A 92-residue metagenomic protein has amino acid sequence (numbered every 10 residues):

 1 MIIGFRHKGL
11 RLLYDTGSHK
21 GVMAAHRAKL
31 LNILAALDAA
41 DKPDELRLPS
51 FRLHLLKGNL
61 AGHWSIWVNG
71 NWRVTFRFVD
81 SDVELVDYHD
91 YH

Functional and structural regions predicted by a protein language model:
M1-I33: Arg/Lys-rich, positively charged N-terminal/basic patches that mediate binding to nucleic acids
I3, R27-L30, L46-P49, W67-N69: Generic structural signal for well-ordered secondary structure
R6, P49-R52, D87: A secondary-structure boundary/capping signal
D15, K42, S81: Residue-level marker of positions within ordered structural domains that often coincide with functionally constrained
K20, A28-I33, P49-L56, T75 (+1 more regions): A sequence-level detector of short, solvent-exposed, charge-rich linear segments
L37: Conserved phosphate-interacting/catalytic interface
D41-W64: A short, surface-exposed loop/turn module that caps and links secondary-structure elements
H54, W64-H92: Enriched for short, Lys/Arg-rich terminal
